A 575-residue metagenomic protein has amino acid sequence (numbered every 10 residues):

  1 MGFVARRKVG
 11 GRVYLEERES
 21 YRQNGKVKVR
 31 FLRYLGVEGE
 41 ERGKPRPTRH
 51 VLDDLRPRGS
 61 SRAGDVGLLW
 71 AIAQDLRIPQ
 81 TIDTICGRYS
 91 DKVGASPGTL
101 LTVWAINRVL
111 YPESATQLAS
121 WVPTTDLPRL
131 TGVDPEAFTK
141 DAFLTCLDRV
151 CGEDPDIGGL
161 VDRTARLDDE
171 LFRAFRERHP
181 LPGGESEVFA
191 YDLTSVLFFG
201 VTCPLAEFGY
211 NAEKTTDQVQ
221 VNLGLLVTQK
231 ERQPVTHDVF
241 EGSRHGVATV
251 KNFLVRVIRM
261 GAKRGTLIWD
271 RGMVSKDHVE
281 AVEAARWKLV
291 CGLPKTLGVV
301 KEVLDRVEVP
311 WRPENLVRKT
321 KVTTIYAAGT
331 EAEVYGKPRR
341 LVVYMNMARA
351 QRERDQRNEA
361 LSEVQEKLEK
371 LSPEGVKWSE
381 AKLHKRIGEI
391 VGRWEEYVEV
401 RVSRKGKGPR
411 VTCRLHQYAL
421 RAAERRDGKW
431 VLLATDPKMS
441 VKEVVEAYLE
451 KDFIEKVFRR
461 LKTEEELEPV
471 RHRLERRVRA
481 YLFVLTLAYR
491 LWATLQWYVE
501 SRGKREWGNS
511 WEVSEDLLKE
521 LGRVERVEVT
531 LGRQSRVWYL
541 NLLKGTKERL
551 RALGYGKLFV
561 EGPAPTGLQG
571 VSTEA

Functional and structural regions predicted by a protein language model:
M1-T99: Conserved glycine(s) in the ABC-transporter nucleotide-binding domain "signature"
F3-V4, V9-L15, K28, D83-A575: Anion-binding and metal-coordination hotspots
